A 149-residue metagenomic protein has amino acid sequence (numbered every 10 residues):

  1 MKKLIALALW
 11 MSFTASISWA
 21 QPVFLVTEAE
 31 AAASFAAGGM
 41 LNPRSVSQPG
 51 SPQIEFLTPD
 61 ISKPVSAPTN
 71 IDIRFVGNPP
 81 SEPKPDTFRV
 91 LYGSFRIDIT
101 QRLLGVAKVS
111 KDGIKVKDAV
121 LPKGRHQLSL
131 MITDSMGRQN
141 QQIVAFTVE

Functional and structural regions predicted by a protein language model:
Q21-T69: Short, compositionally biased P/S/T/A/G/V-rich stretches that sit at domain boundaries
L57, N70-P79: Short edge beta-strand/loop segments characteristic of extracellular beta-sandwich folds
N78-V90: Solvent-exposed loop/turn segments flanking beta-strands in beta-repeat/beta-sandwich domains
V106-K115: Aromatic sugar-binding surface patches on proteins that engage polysaccharides or sugar-phosphate polymers
D118-R125: Surface-exposed, short loops/turns at beta-strand junctions within beta-sandwich domains
A145-E149: Short beta-strand edge segments in extracellular beta-sheet folds
